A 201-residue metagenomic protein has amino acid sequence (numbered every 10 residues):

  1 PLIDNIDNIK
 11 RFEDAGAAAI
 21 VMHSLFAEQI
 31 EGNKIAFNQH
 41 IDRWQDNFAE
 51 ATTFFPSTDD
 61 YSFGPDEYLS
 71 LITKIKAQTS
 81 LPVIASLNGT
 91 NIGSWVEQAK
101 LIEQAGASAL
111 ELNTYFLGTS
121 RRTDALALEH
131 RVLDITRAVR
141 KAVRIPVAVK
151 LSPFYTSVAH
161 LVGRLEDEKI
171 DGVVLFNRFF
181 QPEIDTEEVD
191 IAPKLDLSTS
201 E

Functional and structural regions predicted by a protein language model:
L2-F48, F63-E201: Alpha/beta enzyme core
Q45-D59: Phosphate/nucleotide-donor binding subsite
